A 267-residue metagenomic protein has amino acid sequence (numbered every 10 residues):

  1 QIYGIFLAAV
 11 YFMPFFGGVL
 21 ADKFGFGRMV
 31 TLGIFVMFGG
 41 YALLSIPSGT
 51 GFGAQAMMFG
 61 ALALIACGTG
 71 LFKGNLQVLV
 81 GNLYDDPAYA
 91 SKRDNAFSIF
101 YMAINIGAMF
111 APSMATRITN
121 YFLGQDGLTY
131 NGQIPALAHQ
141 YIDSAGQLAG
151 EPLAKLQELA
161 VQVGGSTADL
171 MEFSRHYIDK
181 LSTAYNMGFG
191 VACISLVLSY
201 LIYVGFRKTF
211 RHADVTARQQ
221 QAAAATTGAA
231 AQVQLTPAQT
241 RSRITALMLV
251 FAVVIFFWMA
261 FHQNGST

Functional and structural regions predicted by a protein language model:
I2-D22, M109-A111: Central cavity-lining transmembrane alpha-helices of secondary-active solute carriers, predominantly the Major
F16, G39, I106-F122: A gly/Pro-rich, aromatic-decorated transmembrane alpha-helix motif that marks the paired, flexible gating helices
D22-M37, S91: Cytoplasmic membrane-interface "Motif A"-like loop-to-helix N-cap segments of 12-TM Major Facilitator Superfamily
G33-Q55: C-terminal ends and interior cores of transmembrane alpha-helices in multi-pass membrane transporters/permeases
G40, G53-N75, F251: Hydrophobic core of transmembrane alpha-helices in multi-pass small-molecule transporters, especially MFS/SLC-type
L71-P87: Intracellular juxtamembrane helix-capping segments at the cytosolic ends of symmetry-related transmembrane helices
D86-D94, T116-T267: Intracellular loop-helix junctions on the cytosolic face of multi-pass helical membrane proteins
